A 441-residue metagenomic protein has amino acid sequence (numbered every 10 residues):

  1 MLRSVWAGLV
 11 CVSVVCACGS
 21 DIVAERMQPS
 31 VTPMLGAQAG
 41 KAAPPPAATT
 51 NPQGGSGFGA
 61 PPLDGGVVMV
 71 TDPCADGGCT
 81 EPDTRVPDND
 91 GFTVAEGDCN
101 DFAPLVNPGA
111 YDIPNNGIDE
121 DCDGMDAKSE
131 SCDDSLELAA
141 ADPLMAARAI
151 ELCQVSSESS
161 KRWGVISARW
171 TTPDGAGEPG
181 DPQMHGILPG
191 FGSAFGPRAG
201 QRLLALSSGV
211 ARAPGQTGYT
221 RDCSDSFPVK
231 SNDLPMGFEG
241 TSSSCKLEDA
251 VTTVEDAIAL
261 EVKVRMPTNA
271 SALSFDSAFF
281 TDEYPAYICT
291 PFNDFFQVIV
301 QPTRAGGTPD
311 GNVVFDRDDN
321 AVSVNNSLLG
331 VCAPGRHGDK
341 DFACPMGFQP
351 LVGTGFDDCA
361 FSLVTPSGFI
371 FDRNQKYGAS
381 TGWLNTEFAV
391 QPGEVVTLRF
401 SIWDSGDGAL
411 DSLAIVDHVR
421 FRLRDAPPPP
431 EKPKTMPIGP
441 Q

Functional and structural regions predicted by a protein language model:
M1-S4: Positively charged n-region of N-terminal signal peptides that target proteins for export
W6-A17: Bacterial N-terminal signal peptides
G8-L9, N107-P108, L413: Non-catalytic, surface-exposed connector residues within folded enzymatic/regulatory domains
C11, A95, C99, C122 (+1 more regions): Functionally engaged cysteine thiol sites
V12, V68, P73-C74, T93 (+7 more regions): Processing junctions and N-termini across compartments
C16-D83, C99: Ser/Thr-rich, Pro/Gly/Ala-heavy low-complexity intrinsically disordered linkers and tails of secreted extracellular
L63-L136: Extracellular calcium-associated, cysteine-rich motifs in secreted modular proteins
S131-Q441: Aromatic (Trp/Tyr/Phe) and Gly/Pro-enriched flexible surface segments
